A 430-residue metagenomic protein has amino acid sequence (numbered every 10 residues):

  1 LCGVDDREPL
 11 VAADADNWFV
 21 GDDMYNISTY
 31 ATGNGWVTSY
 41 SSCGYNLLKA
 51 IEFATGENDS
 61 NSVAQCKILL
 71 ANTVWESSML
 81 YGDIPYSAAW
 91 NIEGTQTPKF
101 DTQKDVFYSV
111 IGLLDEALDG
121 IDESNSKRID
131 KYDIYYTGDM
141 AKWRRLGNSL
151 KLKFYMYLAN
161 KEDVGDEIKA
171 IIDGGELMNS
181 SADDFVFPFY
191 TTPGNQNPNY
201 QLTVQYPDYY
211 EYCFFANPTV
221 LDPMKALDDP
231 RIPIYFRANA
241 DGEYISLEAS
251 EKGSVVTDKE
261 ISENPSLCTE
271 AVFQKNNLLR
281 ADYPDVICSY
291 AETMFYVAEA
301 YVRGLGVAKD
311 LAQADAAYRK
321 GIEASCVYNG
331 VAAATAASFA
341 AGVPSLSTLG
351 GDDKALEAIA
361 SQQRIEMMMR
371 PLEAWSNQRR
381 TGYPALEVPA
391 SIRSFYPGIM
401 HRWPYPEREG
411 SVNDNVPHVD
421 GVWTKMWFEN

Functional and structural regions predicted by a protein language model:
L1-Y108, M178-A281, P344-D353, E357 (+1 more regions): Short acidic-aromatic linear motifs embedded in glycine-rich loops, typified by GG[WY][YF]DAGD(H) and related
S39-T55, D59-Y86, V106-I121, T137-V164 (+5 more regions): Extended, hydrophobic/aromatic-rich amphipathic alpha-helical segments that build helical scaffolds
N58-A64, S126-K131, D163-I168, S180-S181 (+3 more regions): Surface-exposed patches in mature extracellular/periplasmic domains of secreted proteins
A88-T95, I129-Y136, F339-G342: Short linear capping/connector segments at secondary-structure termini
W90, I121, N125: Short, small-residue-rich loop/turn micro-motifs
K127, L177-M178, V307, V327 (+2 more regions): A general structural signal for well-ordered secondary-structure junctions
V255-F273, V286-E292, Y328-A336: A glycine-rich, aromatic-flanked flexible loop/lid motif
V307-L349: Acidic/aromatic/glycine-rich contiguous surface patches that form carbohydrate-binding/processing clefts and analogous
